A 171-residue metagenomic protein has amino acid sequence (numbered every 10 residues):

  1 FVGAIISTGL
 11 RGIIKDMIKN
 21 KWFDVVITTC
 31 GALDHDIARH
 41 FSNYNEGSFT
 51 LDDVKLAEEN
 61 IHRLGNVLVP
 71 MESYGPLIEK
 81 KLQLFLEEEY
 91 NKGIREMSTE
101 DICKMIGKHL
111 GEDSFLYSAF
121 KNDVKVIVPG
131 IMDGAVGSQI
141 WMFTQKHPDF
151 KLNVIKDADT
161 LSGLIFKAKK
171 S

Functional and structural regions predicted by a protein language model:
F1, S7-S171: Conserved catalytic alpha/beta core of Sir2/sirtuin-type deacylases, generalized to analogous enzyme cores that bind
